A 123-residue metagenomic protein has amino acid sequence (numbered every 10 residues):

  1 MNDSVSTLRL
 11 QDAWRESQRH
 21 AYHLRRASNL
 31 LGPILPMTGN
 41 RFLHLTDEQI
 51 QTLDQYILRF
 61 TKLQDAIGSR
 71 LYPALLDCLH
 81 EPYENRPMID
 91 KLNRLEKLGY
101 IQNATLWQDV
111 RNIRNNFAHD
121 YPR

Functional and structural regions predicted by a protein language model:
M1-R123: Solvent-exposed interaction patches of small proteins and small membrane subunits
